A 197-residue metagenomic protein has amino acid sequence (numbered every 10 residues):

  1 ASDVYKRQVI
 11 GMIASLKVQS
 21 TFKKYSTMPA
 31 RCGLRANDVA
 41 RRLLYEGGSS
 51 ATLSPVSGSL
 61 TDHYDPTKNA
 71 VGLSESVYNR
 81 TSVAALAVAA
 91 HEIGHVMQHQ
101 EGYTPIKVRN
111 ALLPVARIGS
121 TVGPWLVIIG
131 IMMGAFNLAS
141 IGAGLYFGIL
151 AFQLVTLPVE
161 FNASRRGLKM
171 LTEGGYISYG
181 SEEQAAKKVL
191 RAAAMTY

Functional and structural regions predicted by a protein language model:
A1-Y5: Short, small-residue-biased leader/transition segments that mark boundaries at the very start of proteins
K6-I10, G119-I129, I141-A151: Lipid-exposed faces of alpha-helical membrane segments in multi-pass integral membrane proteins
I10-A14, V18, M97, L126 (+3 more regions): Short, flexible micro-motifs
S15-I118, A151-Y197: Polar-ligand-bearing catalytic/cofactor-coordination segments of membrane-embedded or membrane-tethered inner-membrane
T52-S54, S82, L126-I141: Cytoplasmic juxtamembrane interface segments
T104-V108, V122-L126, F136-S140, F161: Short, structured loop/turn "capping" segments at alpha-beta junctions
L113-F136, M170: Post-HExxH zinc-binding segment in Zn-dependent metallohydrolases
